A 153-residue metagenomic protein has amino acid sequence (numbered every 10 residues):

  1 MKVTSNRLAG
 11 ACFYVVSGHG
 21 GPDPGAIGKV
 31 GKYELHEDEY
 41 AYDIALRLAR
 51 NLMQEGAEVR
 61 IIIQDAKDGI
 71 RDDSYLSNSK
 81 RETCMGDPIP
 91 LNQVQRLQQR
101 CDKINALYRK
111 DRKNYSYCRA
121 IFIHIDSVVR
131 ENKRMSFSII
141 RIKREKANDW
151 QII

Functional and structural regions predicted by a protein language model:
M1-I153: Catalytic-site microenvironment of enzymes that process N-acetyl-hexosamine-containing cell-wall polysaccharides
